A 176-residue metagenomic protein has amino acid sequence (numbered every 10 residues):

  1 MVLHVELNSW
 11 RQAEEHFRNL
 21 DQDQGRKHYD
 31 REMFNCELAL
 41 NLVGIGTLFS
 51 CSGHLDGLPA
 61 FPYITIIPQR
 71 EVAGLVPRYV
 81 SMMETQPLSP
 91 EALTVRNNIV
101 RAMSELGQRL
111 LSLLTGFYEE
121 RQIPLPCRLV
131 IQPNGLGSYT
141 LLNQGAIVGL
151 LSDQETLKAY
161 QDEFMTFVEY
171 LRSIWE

Functional and structural regions predicted by a protein language model:
M1-Y63, Q69-V72: N-terminal low-complexity, intrinsically disordered segments
H4-N8, Q12, L20, Q24-R31 (+5 more regions): Alpha-helix boundary/N-cap detector
Q12, N19-Q22, M33-E37, I64-I66 (+7 more regions): Generic hydrophobic secondary-structure signal
L20-D23, V43-G46, M82-Q86, G116-E120 (+2 more regions): Surface-exposed polar/charged interaction patches
Q24, S52, D56-P59, A73 (+4 more regions): Feature targets compositionally biased, intrinsically disordered low-complexity regions with long contiguous runs
A60-L88, A92-R96, S104: Catalytic toxin/effector domains delivered as secreted proteins or via bacterial secretion systems
V95-E176: Active-site or metal-binding loop neighborhoods of secreted/extracellular toxin and effector enzymes
